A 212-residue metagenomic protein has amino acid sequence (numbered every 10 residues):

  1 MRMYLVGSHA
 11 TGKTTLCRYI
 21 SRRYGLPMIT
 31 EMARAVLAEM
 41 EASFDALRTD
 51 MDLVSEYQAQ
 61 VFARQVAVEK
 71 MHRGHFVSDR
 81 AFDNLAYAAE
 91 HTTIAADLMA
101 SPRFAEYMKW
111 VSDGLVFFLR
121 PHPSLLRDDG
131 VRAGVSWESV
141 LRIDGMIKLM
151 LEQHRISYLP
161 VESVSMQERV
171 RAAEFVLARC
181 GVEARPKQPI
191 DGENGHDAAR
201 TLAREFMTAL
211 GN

Functional and structural regions predicted by a protein language model:
M1-R2: Pre-Walker A (Motif I) flank of P-loop NTPase domains
L5: Hydrophobic anchor at the beta1->P-loop junction of P-loop NTPases
H9: The conserved Walker
K13: Conserved lysine of the Walker
R18, R22-V66: Conserved substrate/cofactor phosphate-moiety recognition/catalytic segment in nucleotide-dependent phosphotransferases
E56-V111, L126: Glycine-rich phosphate-binding loop used to anchor ATP phosphates in small-molecule kinases, encompassing both
T93-S165, V170, I190: A glycine- and Lys/Arg-enriched "phosphate-lid" helix/loop adjacent to the NTP-binding pocket of small-molecule kinases
I156-P160, Q167, R171-N212: C-terminal accessory "lid"/substrate-recognition subdomains
